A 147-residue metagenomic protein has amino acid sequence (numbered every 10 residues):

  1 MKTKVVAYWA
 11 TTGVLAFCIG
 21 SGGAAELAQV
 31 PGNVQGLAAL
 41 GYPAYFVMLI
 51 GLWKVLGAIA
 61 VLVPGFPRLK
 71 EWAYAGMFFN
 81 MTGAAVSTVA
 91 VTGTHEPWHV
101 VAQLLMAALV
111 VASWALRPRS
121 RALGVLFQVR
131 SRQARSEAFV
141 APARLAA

Functional and structural regions predicted by a protein language model:
M1-A147: Membrane-interface extramembranous regions
